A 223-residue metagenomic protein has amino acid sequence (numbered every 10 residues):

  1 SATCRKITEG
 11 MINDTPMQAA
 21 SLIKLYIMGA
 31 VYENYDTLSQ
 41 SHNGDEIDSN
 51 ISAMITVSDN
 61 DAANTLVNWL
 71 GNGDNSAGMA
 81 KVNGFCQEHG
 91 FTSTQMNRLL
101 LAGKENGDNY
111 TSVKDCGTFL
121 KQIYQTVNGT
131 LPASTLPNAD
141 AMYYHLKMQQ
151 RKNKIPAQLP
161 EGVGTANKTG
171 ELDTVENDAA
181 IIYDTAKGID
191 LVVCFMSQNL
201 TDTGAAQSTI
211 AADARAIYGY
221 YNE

Functional and structural regions predicted by a protein language model:
S1, V31, I55-D59, L66-L70 (+4 more regions): Active-site-proximal beta-strand/loop segments in catalytic clefts of secreted hydrolases
S1-M11, I182: A short, well-structured edge-of-sheet supersecondary motif
T15-Q40, M54, V193: Active-site SXXK
I23, I27, E46-I51, S58-L66 (+5 more regions): Stable alpha-helical elements in mature extracytoplasmic
G29-T37, N68, T118-Q125, Q198 (+1 more regions): Short glycine/serine- and small hydrophobic-enriched flexible loop segments
E33-A53, V57, N72, S76 (+1 more regions): Active-site-proximal loop and beta-strand segments within enzyme catalytic domains
A63, V67-V127: Mid-domain, small-residue-enriched loop/turn segments at the edges of structured enzyme/sensor domains
Y124-R151, L172-E223: Structured C-terminal helix/loop/strand segments within mature extracytoplasmic catalytic/sensor domains
